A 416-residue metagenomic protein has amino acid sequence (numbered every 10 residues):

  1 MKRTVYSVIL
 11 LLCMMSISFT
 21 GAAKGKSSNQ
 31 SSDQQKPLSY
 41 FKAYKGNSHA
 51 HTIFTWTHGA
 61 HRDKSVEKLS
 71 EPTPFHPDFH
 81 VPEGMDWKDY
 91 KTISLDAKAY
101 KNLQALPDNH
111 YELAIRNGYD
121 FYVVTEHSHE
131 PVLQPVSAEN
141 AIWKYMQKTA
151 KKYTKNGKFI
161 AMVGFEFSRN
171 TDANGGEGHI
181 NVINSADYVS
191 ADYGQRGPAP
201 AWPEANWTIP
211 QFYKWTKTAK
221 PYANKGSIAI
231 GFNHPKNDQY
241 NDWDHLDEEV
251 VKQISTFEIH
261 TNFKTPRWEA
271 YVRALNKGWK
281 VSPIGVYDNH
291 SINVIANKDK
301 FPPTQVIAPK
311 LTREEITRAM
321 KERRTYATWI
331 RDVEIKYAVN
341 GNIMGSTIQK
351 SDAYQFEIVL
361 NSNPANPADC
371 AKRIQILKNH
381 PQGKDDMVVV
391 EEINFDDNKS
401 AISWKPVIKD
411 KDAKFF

Functional and structural regions predicted by a protein language model:
M1-I9: Bacterial N-terminal signal peptides that target proteins for export
V8-S18: Bacterial N-terminal signal peptides
K24-F416: Extended, charged catalytic domains and RNA/DNA-binding interfaces, predominantly in divalent-metal-using enzymes
